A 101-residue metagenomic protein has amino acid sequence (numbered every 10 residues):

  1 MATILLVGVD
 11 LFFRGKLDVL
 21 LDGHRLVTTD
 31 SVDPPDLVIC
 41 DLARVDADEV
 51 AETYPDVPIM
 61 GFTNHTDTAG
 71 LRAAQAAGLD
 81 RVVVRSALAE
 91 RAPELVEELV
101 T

Functional and structural regions predicted by a protein language model:
M1-V27: Short, charged N-terminal beta->alpha structural module
L26-P34: Short acidic low-complexity segments
T29, G78-P93: Output/docking surface of receiver
D36-L37, D80: Conserved acidic residues
V38-Y54: Conserved phosphotransfer microenvironments
V57-T66: A short, hydrophobic beta-strand element within the central beta-sheet of small alpha/beta folds
T66-D80: Alpha4 helix (beta4-alpha4-beta5 surface) of REC/receiver domains from two-component response regulators
E94-T101: Receiver (REC) domain switch/output surface
